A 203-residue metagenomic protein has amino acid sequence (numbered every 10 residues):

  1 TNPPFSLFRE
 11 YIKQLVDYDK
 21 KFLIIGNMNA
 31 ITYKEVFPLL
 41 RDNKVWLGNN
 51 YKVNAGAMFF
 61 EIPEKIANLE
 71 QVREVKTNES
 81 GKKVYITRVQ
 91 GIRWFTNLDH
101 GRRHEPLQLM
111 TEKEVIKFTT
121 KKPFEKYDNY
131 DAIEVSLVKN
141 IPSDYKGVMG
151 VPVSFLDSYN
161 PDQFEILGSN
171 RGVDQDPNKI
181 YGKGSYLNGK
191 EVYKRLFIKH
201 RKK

Functional and structural regions predicted by a protein language model:
P4-K203: Class I S-adenosyl-L-methionine-dependent methyltransferase catalytic core
